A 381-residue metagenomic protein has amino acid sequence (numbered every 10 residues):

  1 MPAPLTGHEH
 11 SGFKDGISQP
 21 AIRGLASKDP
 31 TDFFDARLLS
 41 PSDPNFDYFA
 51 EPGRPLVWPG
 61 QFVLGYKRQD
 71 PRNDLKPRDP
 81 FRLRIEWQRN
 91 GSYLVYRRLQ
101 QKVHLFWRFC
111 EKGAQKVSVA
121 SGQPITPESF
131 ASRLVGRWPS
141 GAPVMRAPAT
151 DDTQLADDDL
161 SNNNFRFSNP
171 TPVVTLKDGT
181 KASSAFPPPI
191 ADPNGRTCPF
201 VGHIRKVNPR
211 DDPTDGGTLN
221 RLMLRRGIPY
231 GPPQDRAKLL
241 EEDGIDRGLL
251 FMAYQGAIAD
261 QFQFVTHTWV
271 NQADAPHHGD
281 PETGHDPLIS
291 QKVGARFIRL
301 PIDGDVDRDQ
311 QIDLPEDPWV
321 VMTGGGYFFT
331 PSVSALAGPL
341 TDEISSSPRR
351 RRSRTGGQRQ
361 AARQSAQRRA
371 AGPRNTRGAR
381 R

Functional and structural regions predicted by a protein language model:
M1-R359, R363, R368-R369, R374-R381: Long, histidine/aromatic-enriched segments associated with O2/redox biology
